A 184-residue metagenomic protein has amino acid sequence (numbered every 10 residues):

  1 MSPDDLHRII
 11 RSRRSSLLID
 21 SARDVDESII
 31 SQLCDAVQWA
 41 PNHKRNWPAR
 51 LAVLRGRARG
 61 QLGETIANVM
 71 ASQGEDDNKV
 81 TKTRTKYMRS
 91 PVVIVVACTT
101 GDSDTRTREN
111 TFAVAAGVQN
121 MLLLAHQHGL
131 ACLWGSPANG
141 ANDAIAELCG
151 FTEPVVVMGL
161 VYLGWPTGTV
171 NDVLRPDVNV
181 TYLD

Functional and structural regions predicted by a protein language model:
M1-R89: N-terminal amphipathic, basic helical "cap/leader" segment at the start of enzyme domains
S2, L6-I9, M158-D184: C-terminal helix-cap and adjacent tail motif
V37, I94, T100-L148: Small-aliphatic-rich amphipathic alpha-helix that forms the alpha element of a beta-alpha
V53-R55, V95, Y162: Short, well-ordered beta-strand micro-motif
G56-Q61, A67-N68, T100-D102, D143 (+1 more regions): Short, charged/polar surface micro-motifs in flexible loops or helix N-caps
I66-E75, T105-R108, E147-C149: Short, surface-exposed loop/helix-turn segments at secondary-structure junctions that function as lids/hinges flanking
I145-M158: Short, electropositive alpha-helical surface patch
